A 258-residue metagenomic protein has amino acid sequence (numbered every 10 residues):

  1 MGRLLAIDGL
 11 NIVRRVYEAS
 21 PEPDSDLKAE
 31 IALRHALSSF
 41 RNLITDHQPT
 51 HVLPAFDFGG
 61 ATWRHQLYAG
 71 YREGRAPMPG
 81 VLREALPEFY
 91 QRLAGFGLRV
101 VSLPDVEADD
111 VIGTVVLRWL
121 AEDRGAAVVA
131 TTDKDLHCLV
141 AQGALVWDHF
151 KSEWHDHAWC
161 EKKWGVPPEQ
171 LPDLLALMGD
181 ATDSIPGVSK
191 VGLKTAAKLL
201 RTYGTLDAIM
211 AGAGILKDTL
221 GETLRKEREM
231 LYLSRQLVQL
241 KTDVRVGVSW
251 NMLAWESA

Functional and structural regions predicted by a protein language model:
G2-A130, L136-E153, E229-L233, Q239-S257: Noncatalytic, basic helical substrate-engagement surface that gates or grips nucleic-acid strands
P49-L53, G143, H155-A258: Non-catalytic nucleic-acid-binding/docking modules located in mid-to-C-terminal regions of nucleic-acid enzymes
K134-D135, K194: Acidic, divalent-metal-coordinating active-site segment for phosphoryl/phosphodiester hydrolysis, typified by short
